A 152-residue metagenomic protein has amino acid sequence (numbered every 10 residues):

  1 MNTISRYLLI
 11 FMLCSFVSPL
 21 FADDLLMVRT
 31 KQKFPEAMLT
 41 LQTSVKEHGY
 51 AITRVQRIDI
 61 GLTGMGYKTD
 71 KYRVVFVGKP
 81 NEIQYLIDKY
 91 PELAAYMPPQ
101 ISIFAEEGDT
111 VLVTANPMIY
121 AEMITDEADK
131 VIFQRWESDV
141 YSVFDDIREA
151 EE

Functional and structural regions predicted by a protein language model:
M1-L8: Bacterial N-terminal signal peptides that target proteins for export
V17-S18: N-terminal signal peptide c-region/cleavage motif recognized by signal peptidases
A22-Q56, D145, E149: Terminal, regulation- and interaction-focused segments at domain boundaries
T30-M38, V55, L93, D126-D129 (+2 more regions): Solvent-exposed, acidic/flexible segments
R57-P99, I103: Compact, glycine-rich, soluble single-domain proteins
Q100-D126: Beta-strand/loop substructures that line and gate deep hydrophobic ligand-binding cavities in soluble
M118-E152: C-terminal partner/receptor-binding element of secreted or periplasmic proteins
